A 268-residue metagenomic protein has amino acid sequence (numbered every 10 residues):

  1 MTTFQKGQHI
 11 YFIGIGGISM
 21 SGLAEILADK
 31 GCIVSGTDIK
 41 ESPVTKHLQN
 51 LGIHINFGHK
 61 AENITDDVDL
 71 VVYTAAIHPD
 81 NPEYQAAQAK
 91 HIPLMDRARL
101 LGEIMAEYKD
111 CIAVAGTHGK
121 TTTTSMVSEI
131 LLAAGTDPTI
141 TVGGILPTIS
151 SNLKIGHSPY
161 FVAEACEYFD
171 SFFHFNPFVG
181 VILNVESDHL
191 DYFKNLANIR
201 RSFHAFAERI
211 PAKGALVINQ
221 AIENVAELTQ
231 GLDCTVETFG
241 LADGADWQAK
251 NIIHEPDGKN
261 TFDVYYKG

Functional and structural regions predicted by a protein language model:
T3, I26-D29, Q49, E62-D66 (+2 more regions): Phosphate-binding loop of NTP-binding sites
Q8-H9, I13, L48, T74 (+3 more regions): Adenine nucleotide phosphate-binding catalytic loops in nucleotide-utilizing enzymes
Y11-A24: Glycine-rich adenosine-cofactor-binding loop
I33-H47, P138: NAD(P)-binding Rossmann-fold cofactor-contacting core
T37-D38, N56-H59, A98-G102, I140-G144 (+1 more regions): Beta-strand->loop->alpha-helix junctions that form or flank phosphate-binding loops in nucleotide-handling enzymes
H47-I53: Short, conserved SAM-binding/catalytic segment of Class I S-adenosyl-L-methionine-dependent methyltransferases
